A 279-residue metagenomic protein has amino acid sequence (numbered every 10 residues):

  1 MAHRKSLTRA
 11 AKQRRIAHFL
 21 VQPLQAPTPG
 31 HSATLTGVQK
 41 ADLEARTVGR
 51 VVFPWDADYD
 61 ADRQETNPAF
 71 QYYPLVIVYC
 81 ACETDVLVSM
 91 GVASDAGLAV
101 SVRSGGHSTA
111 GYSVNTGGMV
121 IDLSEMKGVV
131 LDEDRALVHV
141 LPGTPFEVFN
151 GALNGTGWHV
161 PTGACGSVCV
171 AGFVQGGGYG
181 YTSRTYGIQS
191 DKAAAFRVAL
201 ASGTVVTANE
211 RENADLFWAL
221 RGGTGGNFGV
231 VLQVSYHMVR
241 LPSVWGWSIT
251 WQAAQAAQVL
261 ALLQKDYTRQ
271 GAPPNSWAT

Functional and structural regions predicted by a protein language model:
H3-G37, R50-N67, G105, A110-S113 (+2 more regions): Cofactor-binding catalytic cores of oxidoreductases
E44-A45, N67-Y72, S94-D95, Y112-N115 (+5 more regions): Extracellular/periplasmic catalytic domains that process cell-envelope and extracellular macromolecules
T47-R50, Y73-P74, D95-A99, T116-G118 (+5 more regions): Loop/turn elements at helix/coil->beta-strand transitions in domains of secreted/extracellular proteins
F53, H159-P161, A194-T279: C-terminal cap/substrate-recognition region of VAO/PCMH-type FAD-linked oxidoreductases
P54-A57, R63-K127, P142: Glycine-rich N-terminal segment of FAD-binding domains in flavoprotein oxidoreductases, spanning the beta-loop-helix
Y79, A110-K127, T182-A201, V230-Q233 (+1 more regions): Structural signature of FAD isoalloxazine-binding scaffolds in flavoprotein oxidoreductases
A136-L137, T144-G151, S167-V170: Short, structural beta-strand-to-alpha-helix junction motif
T156, V160-L200: A gly/ser-rich beta-alpha-beta helix-loop segment of oxidoreductase catalytic cores
